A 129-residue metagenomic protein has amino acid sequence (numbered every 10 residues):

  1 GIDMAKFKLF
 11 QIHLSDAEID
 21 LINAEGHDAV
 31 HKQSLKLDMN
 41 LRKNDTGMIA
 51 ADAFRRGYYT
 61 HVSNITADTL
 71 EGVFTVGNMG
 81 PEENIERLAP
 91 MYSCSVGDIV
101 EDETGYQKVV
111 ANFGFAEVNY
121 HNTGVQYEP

Functional and structural regions predicted by a protein language model:
G1-D3: Short, Lys/Arg-enriched N-terminal segments with co-localized hydrophobic residues within the first ~10-30 amino acids
K6-F7, F115: Short, well-ordered strand-loop elements centered on a beta-strand within folded domains, enriched for acidic residues
F7-R56: A motif-centric signal for short, conserved binding hotspots located in accessible loops or intrinsically disordered
H13-D16, T60, N64-I65, H121: A generic structural signal for solvent-exposed, polar alpha-helical segments
K43-I99, E103: Short, conserved turn/kink motifs that form compact alpha/beta structural patches or helix kinks used as
P90-V125: Short, compact, well-ordered microdomains
Y127-P129: Non-Sec secretion/translocation targeting segments of pathogen effectors
